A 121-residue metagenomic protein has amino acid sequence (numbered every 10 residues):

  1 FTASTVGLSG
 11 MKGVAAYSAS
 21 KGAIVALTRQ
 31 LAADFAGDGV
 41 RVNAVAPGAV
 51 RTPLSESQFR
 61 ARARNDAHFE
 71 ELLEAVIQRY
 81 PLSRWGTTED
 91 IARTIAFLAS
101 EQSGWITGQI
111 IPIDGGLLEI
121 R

Functional and structural regions predicted by a protein language model:
S4: Residue(s) in the substrate-gating loop at a strand-loop-helix junction that position the organic substrate next
S9, A96, T107-R121: Short C-terminal tail/terminal secondary-structure segment of NAD(P)H-dependent dehydrogenase/reductase domains
Y17, V25: Catalytic tyrosine of NAD(P)H-dependent dehydrogenase/reductases that use a Tyr as the general acid/base
S20, T28: Active-site helix of classical SDR
A33-G37, G104: Alpha-helical segment proximal to the catalytic Tyr-Lys
V42-V45, S55, G108, I113: Hydrophobic structural elements of the Rossmann-like NAD(P)H-binding subdomain that define the short-chain
A44, A67-Q102, I106, G115: C-terminal helical subdomain
V50-R79, I120: A glycine/serine/threonine-rich, flexible loop-to-helix segment that serves as the NAD(P) cofactor-binding "lid"
